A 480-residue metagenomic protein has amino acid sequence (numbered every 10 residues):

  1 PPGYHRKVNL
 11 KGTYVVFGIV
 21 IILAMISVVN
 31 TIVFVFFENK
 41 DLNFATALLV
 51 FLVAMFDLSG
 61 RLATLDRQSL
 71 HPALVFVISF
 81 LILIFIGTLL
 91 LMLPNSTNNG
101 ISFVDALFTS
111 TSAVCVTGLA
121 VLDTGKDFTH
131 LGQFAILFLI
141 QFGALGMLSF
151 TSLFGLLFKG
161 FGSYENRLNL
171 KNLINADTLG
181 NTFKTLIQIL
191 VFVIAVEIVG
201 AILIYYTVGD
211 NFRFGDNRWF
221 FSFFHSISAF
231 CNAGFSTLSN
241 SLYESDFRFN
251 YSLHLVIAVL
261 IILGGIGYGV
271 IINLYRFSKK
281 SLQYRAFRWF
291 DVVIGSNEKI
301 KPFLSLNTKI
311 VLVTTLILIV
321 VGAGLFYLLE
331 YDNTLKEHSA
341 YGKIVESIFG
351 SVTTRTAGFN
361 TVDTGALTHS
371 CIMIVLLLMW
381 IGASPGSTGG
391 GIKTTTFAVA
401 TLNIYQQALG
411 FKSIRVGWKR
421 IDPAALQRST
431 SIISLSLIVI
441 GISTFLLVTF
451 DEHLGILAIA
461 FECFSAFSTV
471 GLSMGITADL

Functional and structural regions predicted by a protein language model:
P1-L480: Membrane-proximal intracellular helices of multi-pass ion channels
